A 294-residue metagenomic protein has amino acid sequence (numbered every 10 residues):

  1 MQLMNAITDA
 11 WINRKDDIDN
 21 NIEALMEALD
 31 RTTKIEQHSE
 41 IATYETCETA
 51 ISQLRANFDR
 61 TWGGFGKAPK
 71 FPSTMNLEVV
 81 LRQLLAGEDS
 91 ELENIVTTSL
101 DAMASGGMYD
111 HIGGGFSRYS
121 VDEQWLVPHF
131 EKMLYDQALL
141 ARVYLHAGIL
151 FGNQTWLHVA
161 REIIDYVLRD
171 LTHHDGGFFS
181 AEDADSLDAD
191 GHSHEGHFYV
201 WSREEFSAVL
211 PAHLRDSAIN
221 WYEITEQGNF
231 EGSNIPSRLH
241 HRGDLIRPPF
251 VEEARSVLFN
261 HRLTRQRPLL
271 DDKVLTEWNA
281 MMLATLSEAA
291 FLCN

Functional and structural regions predicted by a protein language model:
M1-T285, A289-C293: Replace the tail clause
